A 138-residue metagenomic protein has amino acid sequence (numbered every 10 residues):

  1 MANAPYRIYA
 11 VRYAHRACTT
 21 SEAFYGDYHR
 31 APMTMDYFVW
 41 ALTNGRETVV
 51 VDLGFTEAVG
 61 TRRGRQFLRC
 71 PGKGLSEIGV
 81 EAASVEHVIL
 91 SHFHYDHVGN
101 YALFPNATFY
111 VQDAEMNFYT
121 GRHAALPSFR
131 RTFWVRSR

Functional and structural regions predicted by a protein language model:
M1-A2, F38-N44, G99-A102: Short amphipathic alpha-helices and their capping/turn segments at secondary-structure boundaries
A4-R7: Extreme N-terminal starter segment of soluble prokaryotic enzymes
A10-R12, V111: Structural signal for conserved beta-strand scaffold positions within catalytic alpha/beta enzyme cores
Y13-E77: Conserved beta-strand hairpin/beta-sheet module of binuclear metal-dependent hydrolase folds, prominently
G54-T56, H94, E115: Catalytic metal-binding/acid-base residues of hydrolase active sites
A58, V98, F118-Y119: Conserved protein kinase catalytic core
R65-V111: Active-site metal-binding motif and surrounding structural segment of the metallo-beta-lactamase
R69, G74-V80, S84, A114-R138: Metallo-beta-lactamase
